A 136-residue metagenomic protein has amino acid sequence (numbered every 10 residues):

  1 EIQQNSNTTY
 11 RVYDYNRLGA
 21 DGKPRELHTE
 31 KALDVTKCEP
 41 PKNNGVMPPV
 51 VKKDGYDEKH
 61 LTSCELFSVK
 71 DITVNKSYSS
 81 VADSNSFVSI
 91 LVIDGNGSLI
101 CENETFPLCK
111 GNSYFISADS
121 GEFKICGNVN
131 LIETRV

Functional and structural regions predicted by a protein language model:
E1, V69-D71, S89, S113-F115: Conserved hydrophobic/aromatic beta-strand scaffold that supports enzyme active sites
E1-T8, T105, A118-V136: Ligand-binding loop in jelly-roll beta-barrel domains
Y10-S77, V81-S84: C-terminal amphipathic alpha-helical segment
E65, N85, C101-N103, A118 (+1 more regions): A generic beta-sheet turn/junction motif
I72, G95, G111, L131: Hydrophobic, well-ordered secondary-structure elements that form the walls of internal hydrophobic environments
V74-E102: Glycine- and acidic-residue-biased ligand/ion/polar-headgroup-sensing regions
I100-S120: Short acidic-glycine-tyrosine-enriched beta hairpin
